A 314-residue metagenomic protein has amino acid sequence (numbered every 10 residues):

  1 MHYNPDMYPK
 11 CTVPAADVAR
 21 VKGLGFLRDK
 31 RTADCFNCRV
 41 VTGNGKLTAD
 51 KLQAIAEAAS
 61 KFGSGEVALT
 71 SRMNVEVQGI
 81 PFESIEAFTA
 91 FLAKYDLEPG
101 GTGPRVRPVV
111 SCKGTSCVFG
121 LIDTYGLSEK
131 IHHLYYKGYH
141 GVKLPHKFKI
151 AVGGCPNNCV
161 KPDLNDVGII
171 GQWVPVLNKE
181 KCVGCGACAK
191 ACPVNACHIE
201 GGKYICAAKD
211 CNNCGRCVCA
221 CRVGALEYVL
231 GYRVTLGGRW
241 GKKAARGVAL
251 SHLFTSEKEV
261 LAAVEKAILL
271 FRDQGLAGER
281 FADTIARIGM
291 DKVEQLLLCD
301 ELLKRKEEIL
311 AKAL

Functional and structural regions predicted by a protein language model:
M1-F36: Intrinsically disordered, low-complexity polar/charged tails and linkers
Y8-V13, F36-V183, A187, A191 (+2 more regions): Small-residue-enriched alpha-helical segments and adjacent helix-cap loops that form tight helix-helix packing
D50, Q295-L298, K304-L314: Long C-terminal interaction/binding lobes of large macromolecular proteins
S64-S71, T102-P104, G141-K147, I199-E200 (+2 more regions): Flexible, glycine/charged-enriched surface loops at secondary-structure junctions
K149-P156, A282-V293: A glycine-rich phosphate-binding loop feature that marks nucleotide/adenosyl-phosphate handling sites
G168-Q172, T235-W240: A domain-level signal for the structural core that forms small-molecule/cofactor-binding pockets and catalytic centers
A187-C206, D210-N212, R216-Y232: Iron-sulfur cluster-binding cysteine motifs and their immediate structural context in ferredoxin-like electron-transfer
G238-A277: A hydrophobic, small-residue-rich beta->alpha segment in the mid-to-C-terminal subdomain of diverse proteins
